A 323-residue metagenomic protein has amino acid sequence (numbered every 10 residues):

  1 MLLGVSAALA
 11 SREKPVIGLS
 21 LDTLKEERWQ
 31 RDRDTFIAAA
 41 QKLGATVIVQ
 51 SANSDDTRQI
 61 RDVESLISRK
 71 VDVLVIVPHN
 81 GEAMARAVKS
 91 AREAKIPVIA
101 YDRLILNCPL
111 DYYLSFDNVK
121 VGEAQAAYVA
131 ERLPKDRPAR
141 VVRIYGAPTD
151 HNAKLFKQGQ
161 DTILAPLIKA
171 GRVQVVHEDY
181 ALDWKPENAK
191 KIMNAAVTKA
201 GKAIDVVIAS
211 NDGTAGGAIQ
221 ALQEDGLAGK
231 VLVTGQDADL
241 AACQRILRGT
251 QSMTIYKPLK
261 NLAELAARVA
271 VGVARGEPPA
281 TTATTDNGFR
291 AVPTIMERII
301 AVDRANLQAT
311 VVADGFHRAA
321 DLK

Functional and structural regions predicted by a protein language model:
M1-G4: Bacterial N-terminal signal peptides
A7-K323: A residue-level marker of the well-folded mature domains of exported/periplasmic proteins
